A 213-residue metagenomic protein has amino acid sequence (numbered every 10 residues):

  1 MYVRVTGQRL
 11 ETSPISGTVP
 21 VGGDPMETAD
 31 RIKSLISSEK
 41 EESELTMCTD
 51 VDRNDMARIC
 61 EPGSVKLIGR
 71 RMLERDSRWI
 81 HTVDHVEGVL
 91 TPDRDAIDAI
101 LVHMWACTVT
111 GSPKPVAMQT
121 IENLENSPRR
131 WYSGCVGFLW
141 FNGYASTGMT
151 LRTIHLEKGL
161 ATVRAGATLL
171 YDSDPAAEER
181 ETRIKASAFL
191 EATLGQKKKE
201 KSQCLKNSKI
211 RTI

Functional and structural regions predicted by a protein language model:
M1-I213: Extended alpha-helical targeting/anchoring segments, especially N-terminal organellar/secretory targeting helices
